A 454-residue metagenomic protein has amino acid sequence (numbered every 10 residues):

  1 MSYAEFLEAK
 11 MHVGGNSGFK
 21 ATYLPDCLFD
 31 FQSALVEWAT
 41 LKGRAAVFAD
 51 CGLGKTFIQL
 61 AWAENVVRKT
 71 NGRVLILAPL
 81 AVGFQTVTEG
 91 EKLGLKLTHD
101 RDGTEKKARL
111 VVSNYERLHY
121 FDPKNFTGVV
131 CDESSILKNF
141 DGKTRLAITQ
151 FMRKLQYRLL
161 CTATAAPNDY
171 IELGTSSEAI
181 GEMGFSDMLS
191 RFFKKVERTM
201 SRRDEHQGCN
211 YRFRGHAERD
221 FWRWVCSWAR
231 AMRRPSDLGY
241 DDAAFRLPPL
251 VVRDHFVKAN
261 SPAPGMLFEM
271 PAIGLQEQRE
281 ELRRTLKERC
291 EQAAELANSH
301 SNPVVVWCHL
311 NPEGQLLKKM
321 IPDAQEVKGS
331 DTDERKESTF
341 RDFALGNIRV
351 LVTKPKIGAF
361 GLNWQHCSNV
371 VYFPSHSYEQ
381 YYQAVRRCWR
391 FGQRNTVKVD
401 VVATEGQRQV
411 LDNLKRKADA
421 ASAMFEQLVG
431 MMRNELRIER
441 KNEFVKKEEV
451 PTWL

Functional and structural regions predicted by a protein language model:
E8-F48: Conserved pre-motif I regulatory segment
K42-W62: Walker A/P-loop
T56-A61, N71-K92, P167-E172, H309-N311: Conserved Walker A/P-loop ATP-binding site and its immediately adjacent core in helicase/helicase-like ATPase domains
N71-R73, K92, G128, I136 (+2 more regions): Conserved P-loop NTPase motor "coupling/switch" region that bridges the ATPase
A81-T104, E182-M183: Conserved helix-turn-beta segment of the N-terminal RecA-like "Helicase ATP-binding" lobe in SF1/SF2 helicases
E281-H309: Conserved interdomain hinge at the start of the Helicase C-terminal
V305-W307, Q315-L316, P322-G358: Conserved helicase ATPase core of P-loop NTP-dependent helicases/translocases
H376-L454: A conserved SF2-helicase RecA2
